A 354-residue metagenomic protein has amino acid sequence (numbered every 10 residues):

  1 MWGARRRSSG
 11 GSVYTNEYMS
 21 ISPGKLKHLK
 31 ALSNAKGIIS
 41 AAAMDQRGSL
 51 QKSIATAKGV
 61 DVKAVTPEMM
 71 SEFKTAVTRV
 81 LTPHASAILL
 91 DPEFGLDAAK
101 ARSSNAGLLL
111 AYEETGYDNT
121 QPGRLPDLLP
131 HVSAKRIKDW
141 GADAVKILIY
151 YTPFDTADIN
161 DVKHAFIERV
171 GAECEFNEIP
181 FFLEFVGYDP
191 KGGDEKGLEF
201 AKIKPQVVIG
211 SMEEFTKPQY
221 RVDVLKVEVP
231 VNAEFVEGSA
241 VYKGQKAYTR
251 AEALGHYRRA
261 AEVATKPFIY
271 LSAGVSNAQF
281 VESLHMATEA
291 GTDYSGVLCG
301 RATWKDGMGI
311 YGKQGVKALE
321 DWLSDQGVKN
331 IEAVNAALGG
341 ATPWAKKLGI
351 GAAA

Functional and structural regions predicted by a protein language model:
R6-Y18: Short, Lys/Arg-enriched N-terminal segments with co-localized hydrophobic residues within the first ~10-30 amino acids
E17-A157, R221, Q245-T249, K266-P267 (+5 more regions): Alpha/beta catalytic barrel-like cores
F73-R79, D127-A144, T152, I159-N160 (+4 more regions): Alpha/beta enzyme core
K163, I167-Y188, D293-M308, G312: Amphipathic alpha-helical packing elements
V229, S272-A273, R301: Short secondary-structure boundary segments
A261, K266-P267, A273: Long, repeat-rich segments with strong aromatic
